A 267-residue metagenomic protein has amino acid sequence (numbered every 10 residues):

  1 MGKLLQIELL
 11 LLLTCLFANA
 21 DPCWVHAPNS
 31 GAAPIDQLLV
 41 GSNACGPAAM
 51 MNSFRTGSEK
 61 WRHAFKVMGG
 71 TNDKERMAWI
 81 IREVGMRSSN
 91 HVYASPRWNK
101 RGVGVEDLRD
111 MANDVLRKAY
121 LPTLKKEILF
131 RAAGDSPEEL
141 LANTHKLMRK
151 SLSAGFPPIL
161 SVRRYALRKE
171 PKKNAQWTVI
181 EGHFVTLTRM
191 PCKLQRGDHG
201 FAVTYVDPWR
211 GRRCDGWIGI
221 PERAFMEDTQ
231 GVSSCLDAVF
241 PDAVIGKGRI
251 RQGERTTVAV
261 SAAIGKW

Functional and structural regions predicted by a protein language model:
G2-L10: Sec-dependent signal peptide recognition, specifically the positively charged N-region followed immediately by
L12-C15: Repetitive helical segments and hydrophobic/amphipathic motifs
F17-D110, D114, K266-W267: Active-site-adjacent structural segments surrounding the nucleophilic cysteine of cysteine proteases and isopeptidases
V40-C45, P157, G182-F184, G200-A202: Extracellular structured ligand-interaction cores
I80-S88, A112, L140-L152, T256-W267: Generic hydrophobic, helix-prone segments enriched in Leu/Val/Ile
V92-P191: Predominantly the structural core of cysteine protease catalytic domains
H145-K146, R163-W267: Active-site signature of cysteine proteases
